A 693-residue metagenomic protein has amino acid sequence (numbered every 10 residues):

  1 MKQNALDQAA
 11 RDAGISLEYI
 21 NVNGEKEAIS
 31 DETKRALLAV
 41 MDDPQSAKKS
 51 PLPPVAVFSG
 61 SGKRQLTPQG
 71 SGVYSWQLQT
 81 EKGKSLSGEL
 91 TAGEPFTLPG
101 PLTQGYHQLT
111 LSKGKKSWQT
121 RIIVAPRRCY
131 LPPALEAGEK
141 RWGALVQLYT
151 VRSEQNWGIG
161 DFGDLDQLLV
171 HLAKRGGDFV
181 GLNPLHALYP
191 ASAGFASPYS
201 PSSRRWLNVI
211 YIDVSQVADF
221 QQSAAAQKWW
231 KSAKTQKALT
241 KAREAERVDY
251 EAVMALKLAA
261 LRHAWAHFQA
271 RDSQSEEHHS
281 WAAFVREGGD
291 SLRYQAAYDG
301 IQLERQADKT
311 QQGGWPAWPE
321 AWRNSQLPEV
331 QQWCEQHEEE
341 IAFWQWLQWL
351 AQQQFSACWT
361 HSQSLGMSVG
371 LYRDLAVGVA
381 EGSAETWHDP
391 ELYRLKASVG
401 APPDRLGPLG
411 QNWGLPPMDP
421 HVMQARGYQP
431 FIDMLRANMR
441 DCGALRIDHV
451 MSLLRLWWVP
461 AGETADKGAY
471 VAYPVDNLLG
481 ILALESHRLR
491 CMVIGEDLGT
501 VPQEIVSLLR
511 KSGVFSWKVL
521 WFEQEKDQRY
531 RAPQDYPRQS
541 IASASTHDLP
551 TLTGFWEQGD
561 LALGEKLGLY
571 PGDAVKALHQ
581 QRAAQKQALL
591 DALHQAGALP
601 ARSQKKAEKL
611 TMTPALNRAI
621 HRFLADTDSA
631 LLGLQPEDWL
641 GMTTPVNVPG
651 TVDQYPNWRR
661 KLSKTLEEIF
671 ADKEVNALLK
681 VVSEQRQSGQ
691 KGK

Functional and structural regions predicted by a protein language model:
M1-S50: Long, contiguous interaction/targeting segments characteristic of exported/extracellular or secretory-pathway proteins
M41-S71: Extracellular ectodomain segments of secreted/surface proteins
R64, G72-R141, W157-H171, R175 (+1 more regions): Extended acidic/polar, glycine-enriched regions that form or flank non-catalytic beta-rich accessory modules
L131-A134, D166-K174, W359-S364, F431-L445 (+1 more regions): Short amphipathic alpha-helices and their capping/turn segments at secondary-structure boundaries
W142-L148, S153-G158: Active-site-adjacent substrate/metal-binding segments within catalytic domains of carbohydrate-active enzymes
A191-Q352, G378-L631, E637-W639, D653 (+1 more regions): Alpha-amylase-like alpha-glycosidases and glucanotransferases acting on alpha-linked glucans and related
W344-A376: Conserved, well-ordered alpha-helix/loop/beta-strand core segments that scaffold catalytic motifs
G633, G641-K691: Structured C-terminal cap/extension of enzyme domains
